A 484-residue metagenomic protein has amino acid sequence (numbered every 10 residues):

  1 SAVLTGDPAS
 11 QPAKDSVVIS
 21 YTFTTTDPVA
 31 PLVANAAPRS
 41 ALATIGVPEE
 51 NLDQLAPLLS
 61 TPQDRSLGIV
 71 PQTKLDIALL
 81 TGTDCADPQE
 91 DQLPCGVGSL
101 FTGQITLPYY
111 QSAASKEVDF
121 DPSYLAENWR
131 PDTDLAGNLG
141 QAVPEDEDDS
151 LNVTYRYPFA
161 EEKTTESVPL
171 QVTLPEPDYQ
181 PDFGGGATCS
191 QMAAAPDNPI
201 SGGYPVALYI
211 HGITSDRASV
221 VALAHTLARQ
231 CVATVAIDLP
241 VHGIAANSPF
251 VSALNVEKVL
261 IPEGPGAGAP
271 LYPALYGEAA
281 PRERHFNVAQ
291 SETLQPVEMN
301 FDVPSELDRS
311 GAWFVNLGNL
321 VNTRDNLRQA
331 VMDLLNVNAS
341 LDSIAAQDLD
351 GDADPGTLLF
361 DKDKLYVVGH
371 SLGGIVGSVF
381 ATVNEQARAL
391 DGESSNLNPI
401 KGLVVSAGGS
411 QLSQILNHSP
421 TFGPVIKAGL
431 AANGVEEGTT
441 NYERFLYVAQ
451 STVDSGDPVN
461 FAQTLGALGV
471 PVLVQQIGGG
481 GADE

Functional and structural regions predicted by a protein language model:
A2-P199, A233: Short conserved active-site loop signatures built around small residues
L139-F159, T164, G184-S190, D197-N338: Cap/lid segment of the alpha/beta-hydrolase catalytic domain
Y209-S215, H370-S371, I477-G479: Glycine-rich His-Gly loop
L239, V404-Q414: Active-site nucleophile loop of the alpha/beta-hydrolase fold
D348, D352-D354: Acidic carboxylate motifs that coordinate Ca2+ or other divalent cations, activating on Asp/Glu
P355-S371: Alpha/beta-hydrolase fold nucleophile elbow
L358-L359, V383-Q386, L390, S394-N398 (+2 more regions): Serine-hydrolase catalytic core
G369, G374-S394, L403: Short glycine-enriched nucleophile-adjacent loop and the immediately C-terminal alpha-helix near the catalytic center
